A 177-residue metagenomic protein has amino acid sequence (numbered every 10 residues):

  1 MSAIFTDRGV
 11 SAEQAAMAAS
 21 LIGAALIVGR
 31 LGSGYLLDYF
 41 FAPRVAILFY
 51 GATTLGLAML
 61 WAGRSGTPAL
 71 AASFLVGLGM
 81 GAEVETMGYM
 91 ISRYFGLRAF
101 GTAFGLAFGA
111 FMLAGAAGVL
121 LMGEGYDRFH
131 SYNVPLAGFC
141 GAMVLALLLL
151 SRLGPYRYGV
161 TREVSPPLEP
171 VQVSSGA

Functional and structural regions predicted by a protein language model:
M1-E13: Short amphipathic helix-loop junctions that connect adjacent transmembrane helices in Major Facilitator Superfamily/SLC
G29-F41, Y126-D127: Helix-to-loop junctions at the C-terminal end of transmembrane segments in multipass secondary transporters
D38-Y50: Cytoplasmic membrane-interface "Motif A"-like loop-to-helix N-cap segments of 12-TM Major Facilitator Superfamily
A52-R64: C-terminal ends and interior cores of transmembrane alpha-helices in multi-pass membrane transporters/permeases
T67-L75: Paired small-residue
A82-F95: Intracellular juxtamembrane helix-capping segments at the cytosolic ends of symmetry-related transmembrane helices
Y94-F129: A late C-terminal transmembrane helix in Major Facilitator Superfamily
V134-R152: Symmetry-related core transmembrane helices of the 12-TM Major Facilitator Superfamily/SLC fold
